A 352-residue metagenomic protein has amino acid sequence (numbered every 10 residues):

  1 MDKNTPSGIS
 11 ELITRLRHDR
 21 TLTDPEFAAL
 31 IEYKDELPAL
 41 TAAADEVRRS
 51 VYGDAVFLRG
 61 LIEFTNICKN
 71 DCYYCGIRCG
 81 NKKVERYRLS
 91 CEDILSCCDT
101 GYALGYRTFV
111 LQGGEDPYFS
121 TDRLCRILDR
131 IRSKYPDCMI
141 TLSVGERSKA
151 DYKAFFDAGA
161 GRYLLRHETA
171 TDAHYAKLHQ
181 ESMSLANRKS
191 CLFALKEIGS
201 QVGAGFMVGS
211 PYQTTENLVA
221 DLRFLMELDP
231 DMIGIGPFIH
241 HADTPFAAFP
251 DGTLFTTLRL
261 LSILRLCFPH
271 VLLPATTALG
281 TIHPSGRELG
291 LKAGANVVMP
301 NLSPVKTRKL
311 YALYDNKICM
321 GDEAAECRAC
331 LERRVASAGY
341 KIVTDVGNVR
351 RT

Functional and structural regions predicted by a protein language model:
M1-P38, Y102, M226-T352: Auxiliary Fe-S-binding modules of radical SAM enzymes
A44, C72, L111, L165 (+4 more regions): Conserved, mostly hydrophobic/aromatic
Y52-D93: Canonical Radical SAM [4Fe-4S] cluster-binding loop centered on the CxxxCxxC motif and its immediate flanking residues
R59-I62, K82, V110-T121, A173 (+2 more regions): Glycine-rich, proline-tolerant flexible connector loops at the mouths of alpha/beta enzymes
I62-F64, E115-P117, V144-S148, T169-T171 (+5 more regions): Active-site-proximal loop/turn and secondary-structure-junction residues that shape catalytic pockets, frequently
C79-L95, G101-D122, L128-L192, Q201-V208 (+1 more regions): Core AdoMet radical
F119-V144, S184-Q201, F249-V271, E323-V335: Alpha-helix-loop-beta-strand connector modules within alpha/beta enzyme cores
S148-F155, P211-L225, T281-K292: Catalytic cores of alpha/beta
